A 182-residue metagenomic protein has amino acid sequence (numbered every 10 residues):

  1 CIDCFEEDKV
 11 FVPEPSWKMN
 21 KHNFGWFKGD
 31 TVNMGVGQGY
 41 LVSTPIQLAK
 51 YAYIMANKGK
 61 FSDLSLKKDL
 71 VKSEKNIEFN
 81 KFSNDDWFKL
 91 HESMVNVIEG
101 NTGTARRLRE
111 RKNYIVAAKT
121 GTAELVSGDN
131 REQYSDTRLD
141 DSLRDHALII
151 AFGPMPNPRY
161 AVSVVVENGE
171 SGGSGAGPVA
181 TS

Functional and structural regions predicted by a protein language model:
C1-V164: Beta-lactam-recognizing serine transpeptidase/beta-lactamase-like catalytic domain environment
K112, E167-S182: Periplasmic/cell-envelope proteins involved in peptidoglycan metabolism and beta-lactam response
